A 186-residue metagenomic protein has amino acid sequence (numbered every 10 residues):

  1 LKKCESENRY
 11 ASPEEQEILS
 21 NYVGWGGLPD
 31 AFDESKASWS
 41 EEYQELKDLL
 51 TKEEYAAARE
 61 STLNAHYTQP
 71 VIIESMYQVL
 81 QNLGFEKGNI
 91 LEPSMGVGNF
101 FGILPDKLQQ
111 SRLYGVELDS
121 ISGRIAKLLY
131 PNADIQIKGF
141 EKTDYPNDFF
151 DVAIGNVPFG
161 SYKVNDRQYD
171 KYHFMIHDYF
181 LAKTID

Functional and structural regions predicted by a protein language model:
L1-D186: Class I S-adenosyl-L-methionine-dependent methyltransferase catalytic core
